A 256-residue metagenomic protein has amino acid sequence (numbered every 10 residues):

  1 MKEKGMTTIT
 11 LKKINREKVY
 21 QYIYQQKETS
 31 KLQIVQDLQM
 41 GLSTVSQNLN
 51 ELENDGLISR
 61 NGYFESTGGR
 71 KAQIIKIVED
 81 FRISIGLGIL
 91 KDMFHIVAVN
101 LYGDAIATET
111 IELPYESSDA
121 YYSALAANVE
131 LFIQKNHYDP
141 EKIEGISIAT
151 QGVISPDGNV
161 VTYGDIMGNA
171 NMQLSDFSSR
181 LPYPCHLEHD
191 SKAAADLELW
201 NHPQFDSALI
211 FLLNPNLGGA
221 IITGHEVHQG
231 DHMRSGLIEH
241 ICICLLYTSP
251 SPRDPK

Functional and structural regions predicted by a protein language model:
M1-L32, Q36: Extreme N-terminal segment that seeds HTH/winged-HTH DNA-binding domains in transcriptional regulators
E28-R60: N-terminal helix-turn-helix
R60-R82, L187-I210: Conserved phosphate-binding catalytic cores of ATP/NTP-utilizing and phosphoryl-transfer enzymes
Q73-I106, I210-L212, N216-T223: Gly/Thr-rich phosphate-binding beta-strand-loop-beta motif of the actin/hexokinase/Hsp70
V99, A220-G224, H228-G230, C242-C244: Short beta-strand-to-turn element immediately C-terminal to the catalytic PLP-Schiff-base lysine in fold type I
E109-T110, P114-S207: Glycine-rich phosphate-binding loop and adjoining helix at the ATP-binding site of ATP-dependent phosphoryl-transfer
S117-Y121, R234-L246: A short, polar/charged loop-to-alpha-helix boundary motif
Y247-K256: Single conserved hydrophobic/aromatic residue that forms the stacking wall/gate of nucleotide- or nucleobase-binding
